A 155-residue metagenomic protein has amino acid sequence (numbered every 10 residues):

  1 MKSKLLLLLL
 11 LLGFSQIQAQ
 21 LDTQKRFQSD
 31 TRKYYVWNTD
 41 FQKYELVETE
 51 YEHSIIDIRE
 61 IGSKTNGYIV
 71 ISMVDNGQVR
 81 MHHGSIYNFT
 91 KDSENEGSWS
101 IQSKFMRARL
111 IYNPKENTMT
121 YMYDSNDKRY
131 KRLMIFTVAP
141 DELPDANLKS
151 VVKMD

Functional and structural regions predicted by a protein language model:
M1-R26: Bacterial Sec-dependent N-terminal signal peptides
Q20-D22, R59-T65, S93-N95: A short, structured loop/turn motif at beta-sheet edges
Q20-L46: Tryptophan-anchored aromatic micro-motifs
E45-G77: N-terminal, post-signal-peptide region of Sec/Tat-exported proteins
E52-S63, M106-P114, K131-T137: Broad, structure-driven detector of short, well-ordered beta-strand segments within folded domains
Y68-P114: Contiguous, well-ordered beta-strand patches that form the walls/edges of small beta-barrel/beta-sandwich domains
V74-T90, S125-D155: Edge beta-strand at a domain terminus
T118-Y123: Canonical phosphoinositide-binding patch of PH/PH-like domains
